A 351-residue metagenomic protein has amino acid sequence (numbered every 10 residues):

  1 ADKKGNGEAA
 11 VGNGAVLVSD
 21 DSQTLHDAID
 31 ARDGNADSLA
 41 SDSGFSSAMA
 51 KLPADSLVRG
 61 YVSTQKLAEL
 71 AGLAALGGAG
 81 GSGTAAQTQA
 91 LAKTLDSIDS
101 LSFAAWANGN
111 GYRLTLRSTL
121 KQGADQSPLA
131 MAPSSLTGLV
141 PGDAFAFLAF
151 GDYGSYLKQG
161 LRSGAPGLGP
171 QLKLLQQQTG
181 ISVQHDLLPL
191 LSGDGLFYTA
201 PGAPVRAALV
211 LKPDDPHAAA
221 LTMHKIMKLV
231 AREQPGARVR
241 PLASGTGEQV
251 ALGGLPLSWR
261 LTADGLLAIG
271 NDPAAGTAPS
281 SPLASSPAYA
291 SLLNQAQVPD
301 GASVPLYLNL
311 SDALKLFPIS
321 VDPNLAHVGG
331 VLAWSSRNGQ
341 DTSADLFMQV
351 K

Functional and structural regions predicted by a protein language model:
A1-K51, L188-A296, L346: Single conserved position on a long alpha-helix in the C-terminal lobe of the eukaryotic protein kinase
V11-G12, D20-D21, A28, S41-G160 (+1 more regions): Leucine-rich, highly hydrophobic segment in Treponema pallidum outer-membrane-associated proteins
A75, G83-T88, Q177-Q178, L196 (+1 more regions): Membrane interfacial helix motifs at helix-loop boundaries and amphipathic/re-entrant anchors
A90, T94, Q171-L174, T222 (+1 more regions): Charge-rich, solvent-exposed alpha-helical interaction surfaces
F150, G167-L174: Alpha-solenoid helical-repeat scaffolds
L175-G180, P305: Conserved functional hotspot residues at active sites or interaction interfaces
Q184-H185: Long, compositionally biased, intrinsically disordered
